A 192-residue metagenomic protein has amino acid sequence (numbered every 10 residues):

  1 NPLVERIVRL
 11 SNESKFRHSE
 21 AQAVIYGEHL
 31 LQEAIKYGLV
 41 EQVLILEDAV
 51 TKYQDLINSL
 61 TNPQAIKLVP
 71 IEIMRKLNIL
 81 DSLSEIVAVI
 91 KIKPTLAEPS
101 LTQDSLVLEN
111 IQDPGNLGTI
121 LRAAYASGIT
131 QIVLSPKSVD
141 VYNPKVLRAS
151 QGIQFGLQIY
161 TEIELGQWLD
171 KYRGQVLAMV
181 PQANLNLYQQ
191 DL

Functional and structural regions predicted by a protein language model:
N1-T51, S138-V139: Boundary-proximal intrinsically disordered activation/regulatory segments immediately upstream of a helical core
S19-A21, S59-A65, I153-Q158, Y172-G174: A short helix-to-beta-strand connector/capping loop
E41-V69: Active-site cofactor/substrate anionic-group-binding motifs, chiefly glycine- and Lys/Arg-rich phosphate-binding loops
T51, I71-L77, E164-D170, N184-L187: A short acidic, often aromatic-flanked loop/helix-cap motif at beta-alpha or helix-coil junctions that lines enzyme
L60-K91: Glycine/small-residue-rich loop that forms an oxyanion/phosphate-binding "nest" at active or ligand-binding sites
K93, E98-N184: RNA substrate-binding interface of SAM-dependent RNA methyltransferases
T95, Y188-L192: Short, intrinsically disordered, charge-balanced linker/junction segments flanking boundaries in proteins
